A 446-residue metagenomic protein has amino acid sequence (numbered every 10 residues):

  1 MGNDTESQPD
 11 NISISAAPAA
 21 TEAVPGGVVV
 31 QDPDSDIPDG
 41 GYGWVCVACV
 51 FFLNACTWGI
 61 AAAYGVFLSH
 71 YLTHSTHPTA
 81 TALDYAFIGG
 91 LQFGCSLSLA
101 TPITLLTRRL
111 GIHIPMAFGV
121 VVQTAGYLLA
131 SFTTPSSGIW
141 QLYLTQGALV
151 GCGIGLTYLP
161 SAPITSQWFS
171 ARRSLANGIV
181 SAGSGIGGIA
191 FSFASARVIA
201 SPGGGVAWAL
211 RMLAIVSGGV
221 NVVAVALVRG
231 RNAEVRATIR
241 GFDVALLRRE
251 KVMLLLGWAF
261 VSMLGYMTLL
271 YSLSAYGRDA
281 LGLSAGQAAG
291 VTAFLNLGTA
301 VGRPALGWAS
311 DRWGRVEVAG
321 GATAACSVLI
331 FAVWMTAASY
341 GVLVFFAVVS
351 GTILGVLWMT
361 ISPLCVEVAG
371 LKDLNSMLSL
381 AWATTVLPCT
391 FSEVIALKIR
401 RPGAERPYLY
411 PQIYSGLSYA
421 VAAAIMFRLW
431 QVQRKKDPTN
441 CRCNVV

Functional and structural regions predicted by a protein language model:
M1-G40, Q431-V446: Intrinsically disordered, low-complexity terminal tails of fungal membrane proteins
F51, A55, G126-A130, I139-L156 (+4 more regions): Hydrophobic core of transmembrane alpha-helices in multi-pass small-molecule transporters, especially MFS/SLC-type
C56, I60-Y71, R249-E317, W358 (+2 more regions): Extracytoplasmic gate region of multi-pass secondary transporters
Y71, G147, I154-F169, A176-N177 (+2 more regions): Intracellular juxtamembrane helix-capping segments at the cytosolic ends of symmetry-related transmembrane helices
Y71-L72, T76, L106-T107, A190-G203 (+3 more regions): Interfacial helix-cap and linker-helix signal at transmembrane-aqueous boundaries of multi-pass secondary transporters
S98-W140, S310: Conserved MFS/SLC helix-loop-helix module at the cytosolic interface between two early adjacent transmembrane helices
R197-I215, I395-V421, T439-R442: A membrane-interface helix-boundary motif in multi-pass transporters
G282-L283, Q287, A293-R303, S310-E367 (+1 more regions): C-terminal transmembrane helical hairpin of 12-TM major facilitator-type secondary transporters
